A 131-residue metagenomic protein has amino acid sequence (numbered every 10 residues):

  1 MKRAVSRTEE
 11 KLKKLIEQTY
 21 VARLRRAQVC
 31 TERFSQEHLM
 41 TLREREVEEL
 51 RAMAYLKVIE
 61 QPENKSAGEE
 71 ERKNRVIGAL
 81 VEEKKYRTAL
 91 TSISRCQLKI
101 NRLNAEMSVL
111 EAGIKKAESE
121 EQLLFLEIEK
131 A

Functional and structural regions predicted by a protein language model:
M1-E32: Short, charge-rich amphipathic alpha-helices with coiled-coil/heptad character
K2-R3, L126-A131: Short acidic DE-rich linear segments
A22, M53, E82-Y86: Surface-exposed polar/charged interaction patches
R33, E37-E46, K84-L126: Long amphipathic alpha-helical coiled-coil segments
R33-A79: Extended alpha-helical coiled-coil "stalk/arm" regions that act as elongated linkers or oligomerization scaffolds
